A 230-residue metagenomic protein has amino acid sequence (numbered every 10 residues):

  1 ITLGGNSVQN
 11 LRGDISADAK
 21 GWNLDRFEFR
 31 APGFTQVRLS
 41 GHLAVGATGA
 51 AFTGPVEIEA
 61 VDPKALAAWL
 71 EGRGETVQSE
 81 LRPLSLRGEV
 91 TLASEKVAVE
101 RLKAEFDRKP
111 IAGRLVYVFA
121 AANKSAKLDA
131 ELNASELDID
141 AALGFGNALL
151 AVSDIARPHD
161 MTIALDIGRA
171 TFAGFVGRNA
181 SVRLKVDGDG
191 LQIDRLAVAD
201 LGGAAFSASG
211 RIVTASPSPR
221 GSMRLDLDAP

Functional and structural regions predicted by a protein language model:
I1-N23, F27, T35-V198, A204-P230: Membrane-proximal interfacial segments on either side of biological membranes
